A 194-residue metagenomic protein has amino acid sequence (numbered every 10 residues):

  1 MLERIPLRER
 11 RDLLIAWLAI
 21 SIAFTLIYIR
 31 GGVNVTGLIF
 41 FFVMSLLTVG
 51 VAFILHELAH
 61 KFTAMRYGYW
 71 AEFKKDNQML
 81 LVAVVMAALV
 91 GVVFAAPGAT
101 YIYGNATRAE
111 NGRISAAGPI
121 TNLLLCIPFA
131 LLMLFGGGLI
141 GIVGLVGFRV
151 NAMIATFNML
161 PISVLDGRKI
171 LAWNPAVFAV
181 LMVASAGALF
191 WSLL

Functional and structural regions predicted by a protein language model:
M1-L194: Hydrophobic transmembrane alpha-helices and their immediate loop junctions in multi-pass integral membrane proteins
